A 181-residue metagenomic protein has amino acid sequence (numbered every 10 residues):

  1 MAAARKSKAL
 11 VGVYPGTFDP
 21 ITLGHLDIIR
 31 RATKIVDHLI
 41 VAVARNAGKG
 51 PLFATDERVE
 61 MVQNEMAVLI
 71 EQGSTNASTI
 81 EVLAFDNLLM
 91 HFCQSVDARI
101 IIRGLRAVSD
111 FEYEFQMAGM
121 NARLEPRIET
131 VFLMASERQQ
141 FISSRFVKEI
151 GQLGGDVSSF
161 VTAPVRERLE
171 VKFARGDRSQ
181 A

Functional and structural regions predicted by a protein language model:
M1-A181: Nucleotidyltransferase catalytic core that binds NTPs
